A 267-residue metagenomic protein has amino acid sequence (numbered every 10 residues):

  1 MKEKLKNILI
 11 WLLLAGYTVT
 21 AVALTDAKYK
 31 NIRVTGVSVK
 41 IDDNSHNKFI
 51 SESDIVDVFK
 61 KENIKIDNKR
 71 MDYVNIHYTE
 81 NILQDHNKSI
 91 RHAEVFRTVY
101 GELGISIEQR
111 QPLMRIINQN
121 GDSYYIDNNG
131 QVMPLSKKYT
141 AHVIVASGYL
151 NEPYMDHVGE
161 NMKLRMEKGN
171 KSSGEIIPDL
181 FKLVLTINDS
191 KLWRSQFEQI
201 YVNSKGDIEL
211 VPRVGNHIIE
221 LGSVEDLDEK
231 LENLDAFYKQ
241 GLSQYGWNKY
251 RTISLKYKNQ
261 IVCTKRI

Functional and structural regions predicted by a protein language model:
M1-D43, K48, E52-S53, K61-N87 (+1 more regions): Charged, solvent-exposed interaction patches on well-folded alpha/beta domains that mediate macromolecular contacts
